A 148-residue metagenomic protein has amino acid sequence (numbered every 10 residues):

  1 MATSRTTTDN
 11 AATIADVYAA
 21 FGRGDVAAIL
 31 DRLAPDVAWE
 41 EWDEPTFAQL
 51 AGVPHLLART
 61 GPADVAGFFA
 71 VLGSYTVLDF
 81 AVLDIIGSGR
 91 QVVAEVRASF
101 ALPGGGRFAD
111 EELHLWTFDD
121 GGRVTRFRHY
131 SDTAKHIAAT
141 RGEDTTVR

Functional and structural regions predicted by a protein language model:
M1-P35, D144-R148: Short, low-complexity N-terminal intrinsically disordered segments enriched in polar/charged residues
A2-D9, A70-R148: A beta-strand edge to alpha-helix "cap/lid" segment located at domain peripheries
I14, I29-L30, V37, G61 (+5 more regions): Hydrophobic pocket/interface hotspot
I14, Y18-F21, L33, V65 (+3 more regions): Hydrophobic alpha-helical core bundles mediating ligand binding, dimerization, or RNAP-core interactions
D16-A19, H55, Y75, R126: Short, flexible active-site loop motifs that bind/organize anionic cofactors or intermediates
A20-I29, A51-P54, V71-G73, E95: Short, mixed-charge, low-aromatic patches
P35-G89: A solvent-exposed, acidic/Ser-Thr-rich amphipathic alpha-helical stretch
